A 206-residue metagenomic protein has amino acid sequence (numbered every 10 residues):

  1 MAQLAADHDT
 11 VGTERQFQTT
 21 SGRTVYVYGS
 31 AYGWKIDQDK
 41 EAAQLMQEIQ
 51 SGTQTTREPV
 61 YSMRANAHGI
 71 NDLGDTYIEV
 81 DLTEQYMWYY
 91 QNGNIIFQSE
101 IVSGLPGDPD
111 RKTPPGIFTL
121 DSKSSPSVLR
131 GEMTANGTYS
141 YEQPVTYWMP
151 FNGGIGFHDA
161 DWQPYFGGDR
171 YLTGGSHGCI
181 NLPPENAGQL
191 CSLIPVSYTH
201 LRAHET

Functional and structural regions predicted by a protein language model:
M1-Y77: Short glycine/threonine-rich beta-strand-turn micro-motifs
A2, A6, Q50, N92 (+3 more regions): Sec-exported extracytoplasmic/periplasmic mature domains
K35-D39, S140, H177, N181 (+1 more regions): Soluble non-cytosolic domains of exported or imported proteins
D39, A43, Q47, Q85 (+1 more regions): Solvent-exposed, polar/charged alpha-helical surfaces in well-ordered, non-transmembrane soluble domains, broadly
G69-G167: Gly/Pro-biased beta-strand-loop elements
Y147-L193: Active-site scaffold segments
T199-T206: Conserved small/polar residues in nucleotide/adenosyl-binding loops
